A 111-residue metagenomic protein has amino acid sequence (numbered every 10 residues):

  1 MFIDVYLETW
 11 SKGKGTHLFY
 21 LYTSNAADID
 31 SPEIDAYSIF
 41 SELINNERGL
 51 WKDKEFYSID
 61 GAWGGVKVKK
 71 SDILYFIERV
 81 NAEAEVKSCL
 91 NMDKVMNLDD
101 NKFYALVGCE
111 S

Functional and structural regions predicted by a protein language model:
M1-M92, N97-K102, C109-S111: Acidic (Asp/Glu-rich) sequence patches and key acidic residues that form negatively charged surfaces used
